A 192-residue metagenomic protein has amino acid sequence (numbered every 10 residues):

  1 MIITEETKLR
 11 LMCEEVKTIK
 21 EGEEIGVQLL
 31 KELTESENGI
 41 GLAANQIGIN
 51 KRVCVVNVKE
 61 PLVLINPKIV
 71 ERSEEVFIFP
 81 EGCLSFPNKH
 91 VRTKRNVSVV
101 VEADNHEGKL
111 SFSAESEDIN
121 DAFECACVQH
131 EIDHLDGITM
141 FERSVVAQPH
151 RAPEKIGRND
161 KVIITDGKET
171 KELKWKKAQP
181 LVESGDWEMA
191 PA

Functional and structural regions predicted by a protein language model:
M1-A192: Positively charged
